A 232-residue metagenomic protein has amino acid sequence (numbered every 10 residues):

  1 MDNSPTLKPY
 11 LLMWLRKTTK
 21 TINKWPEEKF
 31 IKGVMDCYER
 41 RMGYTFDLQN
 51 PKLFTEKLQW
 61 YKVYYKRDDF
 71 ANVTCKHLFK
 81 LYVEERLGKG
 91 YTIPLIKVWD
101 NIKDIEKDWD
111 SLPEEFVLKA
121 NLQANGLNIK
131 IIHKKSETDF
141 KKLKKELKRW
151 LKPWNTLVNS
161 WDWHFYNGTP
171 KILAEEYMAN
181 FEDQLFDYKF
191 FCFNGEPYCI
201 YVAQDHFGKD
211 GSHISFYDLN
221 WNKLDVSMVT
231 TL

Functional and structural regions predicted by a protein language model:
M1-Y65: Membrane-proximal basic amphipathic "stem/tether" segments
D2-I22, A71-D100, H164-F186: An N-terminal domain-start capping segment
K32, Y65, L118, E175-M178: Intrinsically disordered, low-complexity segments enriched in polar/charged residues with Gly/Pro, especially when
Y44-K52, T74, H213-Y217: Short, functional N-terminal and low-complexity linear motifs
N50-K135, F140, E146-W163: A conserved helix-loop-beta module that forms one wall/lid of the active-site cleft in ATP-utilizing catalytic domains
L112, K135-L232: Phosphate-binding site of ATP-dependent enzymes
